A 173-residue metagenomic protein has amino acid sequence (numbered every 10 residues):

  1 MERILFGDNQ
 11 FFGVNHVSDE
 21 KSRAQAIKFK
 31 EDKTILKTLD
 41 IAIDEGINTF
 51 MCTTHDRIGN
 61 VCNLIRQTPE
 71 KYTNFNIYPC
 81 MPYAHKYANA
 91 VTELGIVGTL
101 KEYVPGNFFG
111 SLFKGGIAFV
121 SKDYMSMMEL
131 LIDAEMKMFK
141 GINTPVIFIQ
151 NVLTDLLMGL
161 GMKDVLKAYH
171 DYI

Functional and structural regions predicted by a protein language model:
M1-L5, T49, N74-Y78, M138 (+1 more regions): Structural preference for beta-strand elements that scaffold enzyme active sites
M1-Q25, A90-V120, N151-T154: N-terminal small/glycine-rich loop or linker at the start of catalytic domains across soluble metabolic enzymes
M1-Y72: N-terminal binding-site loop/beta-alpha segment at the start of enzyme catalytic domains that lines or forms
Q10-F12, T54-R57, M81-H85, N151-D155: Active-site-proximal loop/turn and secondary-structure-junction residues that shape catalytic pockets, frequently
K30-T34, D56-V61, V91-G98, A118-A134: Glycine-rich anion/phosphate-binding loops
L36, V61-H85, D164-I173: Alpha-helix-loop-beta-strand connector modules within alpha/beta enzyme cores
C62-L64, Y87-L94, M158-L160: Short, conserved acidic/polar surface loops in the N-terminal third of protein domains
N107-I173: Glycine/proline-rich, positively charged, aromatic-decorated active-site loop/lid region on the catalytic face
